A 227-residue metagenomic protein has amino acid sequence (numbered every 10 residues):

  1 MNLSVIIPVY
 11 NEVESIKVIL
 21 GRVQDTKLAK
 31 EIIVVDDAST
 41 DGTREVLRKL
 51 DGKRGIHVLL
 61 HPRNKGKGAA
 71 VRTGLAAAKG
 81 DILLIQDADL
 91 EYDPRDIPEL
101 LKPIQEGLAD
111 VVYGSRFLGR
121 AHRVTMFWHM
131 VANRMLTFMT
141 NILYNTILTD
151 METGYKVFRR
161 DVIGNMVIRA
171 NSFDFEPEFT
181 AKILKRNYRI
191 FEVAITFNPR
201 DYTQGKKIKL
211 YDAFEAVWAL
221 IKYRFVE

Functional and structural regions predicted by a protein language model:
N2-S4, E31, E178: Cell-envelope/extracellular polymer assembly enzymes that use nucleotide-activated donors
L3-E12, I19, T26, V35: A conserved hydrophobic helix/loop-capping motif in glycosyltransferases and polysaccharide synthases
E14-V18, D41-L50: Acidic helix N-cap motif at the loop->helix transition within catalytic regions of sugar-transfer enzymes
L20-Q24, A29-S39, L59-H61: Short beta-strand/loop segment that forms part of the nucleotide-sugar
K30-I33, R44-A77: Conserved donor nucleotide-binding strand/loop of the catalytic core
D36-E45, L90: A conserved acidic beta->alpha catalytic loop
H61-A77, I82, P94-F173, N198-W218 (+1 more regions): Acceptor/aglycone-binding surface of glycosyltransferases and processive sugar-polymer synthases
